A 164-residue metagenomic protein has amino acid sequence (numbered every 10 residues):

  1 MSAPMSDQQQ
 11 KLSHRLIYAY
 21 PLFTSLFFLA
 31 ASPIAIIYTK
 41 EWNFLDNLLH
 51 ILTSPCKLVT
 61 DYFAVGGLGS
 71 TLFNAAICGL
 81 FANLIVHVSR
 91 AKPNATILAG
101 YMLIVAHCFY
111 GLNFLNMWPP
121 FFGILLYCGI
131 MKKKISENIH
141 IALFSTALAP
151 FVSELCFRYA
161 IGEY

Functional and structural regions predicted by a protein language model:
S2, S6-L112: N-terminal signal-anchor module of multipass membrane proteins
K11-L16, K133-I139, A149-Y164: Membrane-interface helix-loop-helix junctions at boundaries between adjacent transmembrane segments
L22, N138-I141: Alpha-helical transmembrane segments of integral membrane proteins
S70, N74-A82, V86, L98-M131 (+4 more regions): Alpha-helical transmembrane segments in multi-pass membrane proteins
